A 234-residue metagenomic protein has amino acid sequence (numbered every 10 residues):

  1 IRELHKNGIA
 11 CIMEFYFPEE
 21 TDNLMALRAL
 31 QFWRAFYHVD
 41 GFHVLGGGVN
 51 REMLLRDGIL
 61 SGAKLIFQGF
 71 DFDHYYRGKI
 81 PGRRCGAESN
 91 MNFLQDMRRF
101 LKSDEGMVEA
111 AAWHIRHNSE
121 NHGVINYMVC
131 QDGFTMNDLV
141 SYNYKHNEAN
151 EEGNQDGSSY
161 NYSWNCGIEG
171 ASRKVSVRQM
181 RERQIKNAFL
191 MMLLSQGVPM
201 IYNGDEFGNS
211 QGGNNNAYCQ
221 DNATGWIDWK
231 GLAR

Functional and structural regions predicted by a protein language model:
I1-A10, L24-M25, G48-V49, V175-F189 (+1 more regions): Aromatic- and glycine-enriched glycan-recognition loops and surfaces that form the carbohydrate-binding subsites
R2-I12, Y16-Y75: Active-site neighborhood of glycoside hydrolase catalytic domains
E19, N137, S210-Q211: Hydrophobic positions within alpha-helical membrane elements
W33, W113, W164, W226-W229: A residue-identity detector for tryptophan
H38, N50-N203, F207, N216-Y218: Conserved alpha/beta catalytic core and glycan-binding cleft of carbohydrate-active enzymes
Q211-R234: Extended hydrophobic/aromatic segments used for targeting, binding, or gating
